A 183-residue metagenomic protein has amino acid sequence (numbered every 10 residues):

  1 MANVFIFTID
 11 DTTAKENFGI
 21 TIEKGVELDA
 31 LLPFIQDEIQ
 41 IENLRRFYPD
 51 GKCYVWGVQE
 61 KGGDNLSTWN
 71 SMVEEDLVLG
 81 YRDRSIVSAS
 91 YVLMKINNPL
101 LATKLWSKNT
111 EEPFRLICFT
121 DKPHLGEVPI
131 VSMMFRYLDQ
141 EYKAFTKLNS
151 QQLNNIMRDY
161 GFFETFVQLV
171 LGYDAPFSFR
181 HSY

Functional and structural regions predicted by a protein language model:
M1-F34, L100-Y183: Contiguous surface segments at macromolecular interaction interfaces
I41-Q59: Short, basic/aromatic beta-hairpin or loop at an interaction surface
G57-T68: Short alpha-helix capping/helix-loop boundary micro-motifs
E74-E75: Loop/turn positions that initiate beta-strands
V87-N98: Short beta-strand-centered aromatic/proline hotspots
